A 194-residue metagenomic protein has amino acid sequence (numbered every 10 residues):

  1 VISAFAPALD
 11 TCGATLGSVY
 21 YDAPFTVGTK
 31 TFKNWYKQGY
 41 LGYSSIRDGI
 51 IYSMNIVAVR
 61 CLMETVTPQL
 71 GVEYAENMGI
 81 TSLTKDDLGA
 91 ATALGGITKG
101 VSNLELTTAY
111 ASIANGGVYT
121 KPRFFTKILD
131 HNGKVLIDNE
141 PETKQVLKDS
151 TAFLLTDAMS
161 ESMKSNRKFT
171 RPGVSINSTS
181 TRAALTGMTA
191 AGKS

Functional and structural regions predicted by a protein language model:
V1, F25-V27, N55-V57, T81-S82 (+2 more regions): Solvent-exposed loop/turn segments at secondary-structure junctions within structured extracellular/periplasmic domains
V1-A4, M54, E105, T151: Membrane-embedded alpha-helical core segments of multi-pass
V1-Y20, G49, T108-I113, L155: Active-site SXXK
A14-G71, Y119, H131-T156, S160-E161: Conserved catalytic neighborhood of penicillin-recognizing serine enzymes
A14-T15, S102-S194: A penicillin-recognizing enzyme superfamily signal
S18, A23, A90-T92, R123-T126: Extracytoplasmic/periplasmic beta-strand context in beta-sandwich domains, especially the cupredoxin/COX2 CuA-binding
Y20, D86-L88, R182: Short, glycine-/polar-rich solvent-exposed loops and beta-turns at beta-strand/coil boundaries
T31-Y36, T65-T108: Mid-domain, small-residue-enriched loop/turn segments at the edges of structured enzyme/sensor domains
